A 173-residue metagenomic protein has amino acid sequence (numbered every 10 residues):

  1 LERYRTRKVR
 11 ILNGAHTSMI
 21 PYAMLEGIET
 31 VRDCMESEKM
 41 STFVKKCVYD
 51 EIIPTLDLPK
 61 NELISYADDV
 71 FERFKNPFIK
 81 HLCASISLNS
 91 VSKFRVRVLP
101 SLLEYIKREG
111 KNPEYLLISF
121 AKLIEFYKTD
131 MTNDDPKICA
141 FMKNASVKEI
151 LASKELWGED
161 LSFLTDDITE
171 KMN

Functional and structural regions predicted by a protein language model:
L1-N173: Non-transmembrane, aqueous-exposed alpha-helical and coiled segments at domain scale
